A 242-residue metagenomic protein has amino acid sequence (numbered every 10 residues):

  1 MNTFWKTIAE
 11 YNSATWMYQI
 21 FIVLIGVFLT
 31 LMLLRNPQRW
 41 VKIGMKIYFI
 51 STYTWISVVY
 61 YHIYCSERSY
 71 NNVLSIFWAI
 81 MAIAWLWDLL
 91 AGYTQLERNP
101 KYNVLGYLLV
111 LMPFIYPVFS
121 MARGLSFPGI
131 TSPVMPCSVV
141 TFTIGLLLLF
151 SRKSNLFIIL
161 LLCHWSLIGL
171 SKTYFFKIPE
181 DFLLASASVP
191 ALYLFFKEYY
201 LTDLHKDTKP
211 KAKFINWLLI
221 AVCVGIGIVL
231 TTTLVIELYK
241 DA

Functional and structural regions predicted by a protein language model:
M1-S66, A242: N-terminal topogenic module of multi-pass integral membrane proteins
Q38-I50, R98-G106, F150-L162: Membrane-interfacial loop-to-transmembrane alpha-helix junctions, especially the N-terminal start
I50-I56, I76-W85, T141-G145, S166-G169 (+1 more regions): Alpha-helical transmembrane segments and their membrane-interface exit regions
S51-V59, L109-F119, L162-Y174, G227-T233: Aromatic-anchored segments of alpha-helical transmembrane domains
R68-G145, F150-S151: Membrane-proximal helix-loop-helix units in multi-pass membrane proteins
Y70-L74, Y174-P190: Loop-to-transmembrane alpha-helix initiation sites
Y200-W217: Membrane-interfacial, low-structure loops and terminal tails that flank and connect transmembrane helices in multi-pass
T231-A242: Juxtamembrane boundary at the C-terminal end of a transmembrane helix
